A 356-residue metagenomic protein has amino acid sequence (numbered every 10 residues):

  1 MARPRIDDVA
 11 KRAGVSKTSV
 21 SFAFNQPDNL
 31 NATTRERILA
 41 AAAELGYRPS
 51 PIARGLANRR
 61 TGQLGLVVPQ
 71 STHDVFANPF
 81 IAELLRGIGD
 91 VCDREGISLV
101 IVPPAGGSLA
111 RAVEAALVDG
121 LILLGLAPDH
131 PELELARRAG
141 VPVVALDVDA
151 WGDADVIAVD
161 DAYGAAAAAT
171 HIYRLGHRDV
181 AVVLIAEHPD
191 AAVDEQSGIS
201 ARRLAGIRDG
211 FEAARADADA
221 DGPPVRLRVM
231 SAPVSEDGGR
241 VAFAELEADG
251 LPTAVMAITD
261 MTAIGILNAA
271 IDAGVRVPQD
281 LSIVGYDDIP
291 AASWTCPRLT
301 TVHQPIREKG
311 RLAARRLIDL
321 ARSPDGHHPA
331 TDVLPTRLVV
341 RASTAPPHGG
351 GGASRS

Functional and structural regions predicted by a protein language model:
M1-P4, P51, R59, Q63-R174 (+1 more regions): Alpha-helical recognition/docking segments in bacterial nutrient-uptake and carbohydrate-utilization systems
M1-Q63, G350-S356: N-terminal helix-turn-helix DNA-binding module of bacterial transcription factors
R48, I97-S98, P142, R178 (+2 more regions): Residue-level detector of anion-binding/catalytic polar loops
S71-E83, P103-S108, I157-A167, V183-A242 (+4 more regions): Hinge/beta->alpha junction and helix N-cap segments in small-molecule ligand-binding domains
R178-D179, P223-R226, R276-S282: Short acidic capping loops at alpha-helix termini that bridge into adjacent secondary structure
R240-S356: Flexible loop/turn connectors
